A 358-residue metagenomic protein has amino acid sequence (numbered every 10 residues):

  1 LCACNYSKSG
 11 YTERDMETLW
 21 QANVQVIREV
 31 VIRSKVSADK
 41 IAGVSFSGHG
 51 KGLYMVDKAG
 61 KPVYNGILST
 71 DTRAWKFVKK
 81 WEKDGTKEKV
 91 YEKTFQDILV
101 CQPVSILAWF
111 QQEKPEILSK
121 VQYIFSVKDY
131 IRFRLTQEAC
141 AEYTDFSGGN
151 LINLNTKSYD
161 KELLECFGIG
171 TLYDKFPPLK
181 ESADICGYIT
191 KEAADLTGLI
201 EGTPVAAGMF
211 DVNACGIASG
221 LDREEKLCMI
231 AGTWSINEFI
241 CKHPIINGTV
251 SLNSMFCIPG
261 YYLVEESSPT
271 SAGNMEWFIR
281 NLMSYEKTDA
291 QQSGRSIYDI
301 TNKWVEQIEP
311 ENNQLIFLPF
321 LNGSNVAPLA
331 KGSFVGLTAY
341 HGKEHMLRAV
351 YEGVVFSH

Functional and structural regions predicted by a protein language model:
L1-N65, K76, K80, E92 (+5 more regions): N-terminal glycine/serine-rich phosphate-binding loop of ATP-dependent small-molecule kinases, especially carbohydrate
C2, S7-K8, S37, G52 (+10 more regions): Glycine-rich, flexible loop/turn motifs
K8, I32-S69, D97-C101, R132-N153 (+1 more regions): Short beta-strand-loop/turn "lid" adjacent to the catalytic site in phosphate-handling enzymes
E82-V100, S105-C140, N150-G170, I185-H358: Active-site core segments that coordinate phosphate-bearing ligands/cofactors across diverse enzyme families
G168-E181: A conserved helix-loop-beta module that forms one wall/lid of the active-site cleft in ATP-utilizing catalytic domains
